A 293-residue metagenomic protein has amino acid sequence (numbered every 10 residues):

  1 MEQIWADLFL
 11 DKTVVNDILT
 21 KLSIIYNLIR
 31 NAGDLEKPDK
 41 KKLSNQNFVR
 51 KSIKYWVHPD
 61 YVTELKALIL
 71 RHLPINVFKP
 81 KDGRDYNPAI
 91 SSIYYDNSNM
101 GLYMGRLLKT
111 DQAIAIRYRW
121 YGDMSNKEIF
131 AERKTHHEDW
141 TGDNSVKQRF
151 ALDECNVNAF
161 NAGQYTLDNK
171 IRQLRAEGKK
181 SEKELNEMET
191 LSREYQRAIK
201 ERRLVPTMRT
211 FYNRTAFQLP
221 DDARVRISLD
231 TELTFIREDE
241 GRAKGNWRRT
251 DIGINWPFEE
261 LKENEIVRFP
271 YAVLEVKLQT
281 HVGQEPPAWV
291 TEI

Functional and structural regions predicted by a protein language model:
M1-I293: Phosphate-end processing signature that detects enzymes handling 5′-triphosphorylated RNA and polyphosphate
